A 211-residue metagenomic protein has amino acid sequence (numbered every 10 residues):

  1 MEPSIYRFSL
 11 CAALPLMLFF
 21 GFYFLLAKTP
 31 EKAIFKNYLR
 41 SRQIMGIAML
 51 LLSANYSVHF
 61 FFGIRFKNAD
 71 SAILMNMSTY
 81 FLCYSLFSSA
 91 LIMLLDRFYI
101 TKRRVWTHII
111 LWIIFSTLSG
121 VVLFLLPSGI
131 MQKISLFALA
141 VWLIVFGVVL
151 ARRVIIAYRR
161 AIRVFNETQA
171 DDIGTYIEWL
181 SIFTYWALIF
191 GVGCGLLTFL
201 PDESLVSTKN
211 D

Functional and structural regions predicted by a protein language model:
M1-V121, A138: N-terminal low-complexity or simple alpha-helical regulatory segments that function as activation/interaction modules
K32-A54, H108-I109, K133-N210: Alpha-helical transmembrane segments of multi-pass integral membrane proteins
K67, L126-I134: Membrane-interface helix caps and helix-loop-helix hairpins in membrane proteins
M93-D96, L123, G195-D202: Hydrophobic alpha-helical transmembrane segments
V121-L126, R159-A161: Membrane-helix interface motif
